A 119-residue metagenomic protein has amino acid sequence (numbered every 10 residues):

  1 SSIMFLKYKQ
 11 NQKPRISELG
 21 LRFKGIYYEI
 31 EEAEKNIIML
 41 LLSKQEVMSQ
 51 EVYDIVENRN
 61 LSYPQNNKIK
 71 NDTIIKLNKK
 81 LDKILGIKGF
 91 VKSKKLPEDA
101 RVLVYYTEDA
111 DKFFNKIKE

Functional and structural regions predicted by a protein language model:
S1-N36, A110-K118: Short boundary/linker motifs that mark transitions into or out of structured domains
I3-Y8, I74, N78-E119: DNA-binding patch around the recognition helix
Y8, Y27-Y28, Y53, Y63 (+1 more regions): Sequence-level detector for tyrosine residue identity
K24-G25, M39-L40, P64: A general structural-boundary detector
Y28-E57: Short amphipathic alpha-helical recognition elements used for nucleic-acid or partner binding across transcription
I30-I37, Y63-L85: DNA-recognition element of transcription regulators
M48, Y63-P64, K88-G89: Secondary-structure transition/capping residues
